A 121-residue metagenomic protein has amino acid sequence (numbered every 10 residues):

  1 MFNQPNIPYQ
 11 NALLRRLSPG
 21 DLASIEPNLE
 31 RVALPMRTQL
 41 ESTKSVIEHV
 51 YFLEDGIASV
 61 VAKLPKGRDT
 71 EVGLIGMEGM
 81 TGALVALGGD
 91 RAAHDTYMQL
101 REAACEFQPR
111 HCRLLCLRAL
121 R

Functional and structural regions predicted by a protein language model:
M1-R16, L22-S24: Non-catalytic regulatory/interaction regions at protein termini and inter-domain linkers
N6, L14, V50, V72 (+1 more regions): A residue-level structural signature of the nucleotidyltransferase/glycosyltransferase Rossmann-like core
R15-Y51: Regulatory nucleotide-sensing modules
R37, I47-K66, G76-M80, T96: Glycine- and acidic-residue-biased ligand/ion/polar-headgroup-sensing regions
Q39-S45, V61-L64, L84-A86, L115-C116: Short histidine-centered beta-strand/loop micro-motifs that create catalytic or ligand/metal-coordination sites
L40, V72-G73: Local beta-strand/beta-hairpin segments that build beta-sheet-rich folds
R68-T70: Active-site cofactor/substrate anionic-group-binding motifs, chiefly glycine- and Lys/Arg-rich phosphate-binding loops
G73-R121: Cyclic-nucleotide recognition modules
